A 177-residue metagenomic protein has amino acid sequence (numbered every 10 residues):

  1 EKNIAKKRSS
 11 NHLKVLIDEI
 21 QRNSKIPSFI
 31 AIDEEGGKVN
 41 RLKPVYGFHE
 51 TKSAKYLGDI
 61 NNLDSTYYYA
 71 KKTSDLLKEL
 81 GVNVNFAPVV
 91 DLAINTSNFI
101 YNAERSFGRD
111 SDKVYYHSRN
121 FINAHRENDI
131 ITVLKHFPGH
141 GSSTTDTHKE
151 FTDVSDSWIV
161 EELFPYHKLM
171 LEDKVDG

Functional and structural regions predicted by a protein language model:
E1-K113, H136, G141-V154: Enzymes and membrane/adaptor proteins characterized by extended Gly/Ser/Thr/Asp/Glu-rich, aromatic-dotted
L13-L16, I20, T73, H117 (+3 more regions): A general structural detector for well-ordered alpha-helical segments in enzyme core domains, enriched
K25-F29, V82-N83, R126-I131, L171-G177: Short, well-ordered coil/turn segments that N-cap beta-strands
L77, H125, L169: Hydrophobic pocket-lining residues that define ligand/cofactor binding sites across diverse proteins
V84, V114-I122, I159: Helix-rich catalytic cores of soluble enzyme domains
F137, V154, V160-G177: Flexible, glycine-rich surface segments
